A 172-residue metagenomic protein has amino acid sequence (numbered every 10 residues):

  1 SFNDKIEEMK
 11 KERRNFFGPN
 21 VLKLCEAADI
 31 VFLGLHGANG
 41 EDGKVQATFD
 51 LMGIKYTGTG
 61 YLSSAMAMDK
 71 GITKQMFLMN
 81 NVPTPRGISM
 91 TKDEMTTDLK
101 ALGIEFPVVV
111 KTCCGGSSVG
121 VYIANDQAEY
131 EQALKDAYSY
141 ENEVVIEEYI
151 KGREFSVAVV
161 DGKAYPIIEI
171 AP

Functional and structural regions predicted by a protein language model:
S1-L62, M66-M68, I72, M79 (+1 more regions): ATP-binding N-terminal substructure of ATP-dependent carboxylate-amine bond-forming enzymes
G37, S118, I170-P172: Glycine-rich phosphate/pyrophosphate-binding beta-alpha loops
L51, Q75-L78, G103-E105, Q127 (+1 more regions): Short, hinge-like loop/turn segments at secondary-structure boundaries
T57, P85, V109, V145-E147 (+1 more regions): Structural detector of well-ordered beta-strand residues that form the stable sheet scaffold of enzyme domains
M76-T84, D136: Basic phosphate/pyrophosphate-binding loop/patch that engages nucleotide-derived ligands
F77-L78, L102-S118, E141-G152: ATP-grasp fold ATP-binding core
P85-S89, P107-K135, E154: Glycine-rich phosphate-binding loop of ATP-grasp-fold ATP-dependent ligases
N125-P172: Phosphate-binding site of ATP-dependent enzymes
